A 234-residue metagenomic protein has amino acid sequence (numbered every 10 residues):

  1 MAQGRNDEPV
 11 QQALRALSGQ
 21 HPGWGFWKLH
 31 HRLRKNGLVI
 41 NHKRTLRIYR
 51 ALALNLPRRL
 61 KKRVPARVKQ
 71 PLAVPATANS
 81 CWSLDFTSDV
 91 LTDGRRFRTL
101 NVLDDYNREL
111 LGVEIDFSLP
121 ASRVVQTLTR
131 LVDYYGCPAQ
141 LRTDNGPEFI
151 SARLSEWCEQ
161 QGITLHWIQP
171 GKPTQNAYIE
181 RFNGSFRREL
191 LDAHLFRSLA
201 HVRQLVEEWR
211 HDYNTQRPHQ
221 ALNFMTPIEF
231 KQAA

Functional and structural regions predicted by a protein language model:
M1-A234: Charged DNA-binding/catalytic regions of mobile-element recombinases
